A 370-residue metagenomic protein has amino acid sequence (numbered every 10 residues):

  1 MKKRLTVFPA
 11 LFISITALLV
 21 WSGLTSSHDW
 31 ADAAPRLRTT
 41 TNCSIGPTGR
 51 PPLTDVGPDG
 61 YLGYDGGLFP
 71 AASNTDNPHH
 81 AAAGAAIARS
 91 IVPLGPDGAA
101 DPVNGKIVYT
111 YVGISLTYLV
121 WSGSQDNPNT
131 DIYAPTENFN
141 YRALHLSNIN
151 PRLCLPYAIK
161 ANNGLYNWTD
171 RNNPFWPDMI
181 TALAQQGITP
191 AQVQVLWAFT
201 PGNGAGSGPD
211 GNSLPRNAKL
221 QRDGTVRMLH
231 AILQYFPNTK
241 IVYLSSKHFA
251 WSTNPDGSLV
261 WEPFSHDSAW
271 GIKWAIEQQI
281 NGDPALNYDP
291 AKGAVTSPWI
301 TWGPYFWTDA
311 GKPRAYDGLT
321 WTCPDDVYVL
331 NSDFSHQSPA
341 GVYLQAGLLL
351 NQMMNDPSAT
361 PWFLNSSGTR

Functional and structural regions predicted by a protein language model:
K2-F8, G23-V112, L116-A134, S366-R370: N-terminal secretory targeting modules
A10-G23: Bacterial N-terminal signal peptides
G63, P70-A71, K106-P215: Conserved SGNH/GDSL esterase-like catalytic core that processes O-acyl groups on lipids and polysaccharides
G105-V108, N148-L155, P190-V195, Y235-V242 (+2 more regions): Loop/turn elements at helix/coil->beta-strand transitions in domains of secreted/extracellular proteins
T117, Q125-N129, A184, P201 (+3 more regions): Sec-exported extracytoplasmic/periplasmic mature domains
L119, G123, D131-A134, N138 (+7 more regions): Extracytoplasmic/secreted proteins, especially bacterial periplasmic and envelope-associated proteins
N172-P190, F199-A231, F236, W251-G271: Active-site cleft segment of glycoside hydrolase catalytic domains centered on the general acid/base Glu
F249-R370: Catalytic His-Asp segment of secreted/periplasmic serine-dependent ester chemistry enzymes
